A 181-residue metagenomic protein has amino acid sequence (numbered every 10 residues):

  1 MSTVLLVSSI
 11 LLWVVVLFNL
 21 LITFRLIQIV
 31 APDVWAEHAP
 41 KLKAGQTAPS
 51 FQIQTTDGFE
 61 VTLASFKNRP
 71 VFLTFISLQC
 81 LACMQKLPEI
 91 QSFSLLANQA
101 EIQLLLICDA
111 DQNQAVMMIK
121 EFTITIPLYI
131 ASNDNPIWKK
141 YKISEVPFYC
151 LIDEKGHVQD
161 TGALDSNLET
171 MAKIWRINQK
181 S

Functional and structural regions predicted by a protein language model:
M1-T47: N-terminal targeting signals for export/organelle localization
T55, I152-D153: Short, acidic, Ser/Thr-enriched surface-loop or helix-capping motifs
V61-Q85, E89-I90: Short active-site neighborhood of thiol/selenol oxidoreductases, capturing the structured segment around
R69, Q85-I107: Conserved helix-turn-beta segment immediately C-terminal to the redox Cys motif in thioredoxin-like folds
A100-Q114, T125-D134: Thiol-based oxidoreductase modules, predominantly thioredoxin-like and allied folds used for disulfide exchange
K120-C150: Short, internal strand/loop/helix patches that form the active-site neighborhood or redox-interaction surface
E154-S181: Thiol-/selenol-based redox modules, centered on thioredoxin-like and closely related oxidoreductase domains
